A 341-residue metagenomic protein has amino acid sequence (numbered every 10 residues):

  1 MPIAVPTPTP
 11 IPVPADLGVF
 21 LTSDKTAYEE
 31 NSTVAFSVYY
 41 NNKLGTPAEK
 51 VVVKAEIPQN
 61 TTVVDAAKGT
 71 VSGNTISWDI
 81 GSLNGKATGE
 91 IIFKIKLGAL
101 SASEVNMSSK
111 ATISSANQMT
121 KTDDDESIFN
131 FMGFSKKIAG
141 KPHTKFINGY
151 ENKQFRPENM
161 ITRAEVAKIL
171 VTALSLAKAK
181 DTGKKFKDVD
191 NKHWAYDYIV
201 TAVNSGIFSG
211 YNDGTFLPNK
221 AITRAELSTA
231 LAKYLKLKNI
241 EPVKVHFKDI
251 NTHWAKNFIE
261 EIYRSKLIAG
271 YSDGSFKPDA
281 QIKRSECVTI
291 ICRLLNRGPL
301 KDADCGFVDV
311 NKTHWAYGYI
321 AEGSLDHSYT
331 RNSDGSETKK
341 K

Functional and structural regions predicted by a protein language model:
M1-F131: Exported/extracytosolic protein signature
Y39, K94, T112, V171-T172 (+2 more regions): Short, surface-exposed secondary-structure boundary micro-motifs
A55, K168, T229, T289: DNA-binding alpha-helical recognition surfaces that contact promoter or target DNA
N130-D197, N204-A225, A232-N257, A269-Q281 (+1 more regions): Feature responds to low-complexity, polar/acidic, surface-exposed segments characteristic of secreted/exported proteins
E261, V288-R297: Short glycine/proline-rich, acidic loop/turn segments that cap or connect secondary-structure elements
